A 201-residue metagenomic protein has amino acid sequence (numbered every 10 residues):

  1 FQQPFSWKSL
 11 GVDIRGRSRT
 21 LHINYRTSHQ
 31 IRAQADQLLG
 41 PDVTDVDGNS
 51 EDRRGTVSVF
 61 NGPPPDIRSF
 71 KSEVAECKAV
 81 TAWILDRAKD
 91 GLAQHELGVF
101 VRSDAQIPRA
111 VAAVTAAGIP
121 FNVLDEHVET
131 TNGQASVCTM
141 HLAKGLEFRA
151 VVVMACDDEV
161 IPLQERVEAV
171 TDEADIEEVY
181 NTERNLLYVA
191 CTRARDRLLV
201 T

Functional and structural regions predicted by a protein language model:
F1-N122, E126-T171, V179-N181, N185-L187 (+1 more regions): Conserved helicase motor core of SF1/SF2 NTP-dependent helicases
